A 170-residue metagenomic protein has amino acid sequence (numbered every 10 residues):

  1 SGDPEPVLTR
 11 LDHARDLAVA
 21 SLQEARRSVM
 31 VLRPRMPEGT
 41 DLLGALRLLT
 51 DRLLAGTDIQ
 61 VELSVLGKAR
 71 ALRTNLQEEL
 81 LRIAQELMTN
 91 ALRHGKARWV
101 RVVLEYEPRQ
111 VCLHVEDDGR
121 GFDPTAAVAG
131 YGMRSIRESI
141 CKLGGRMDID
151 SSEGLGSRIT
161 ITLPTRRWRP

Functional and structural regions predicted by a protein language model:
S1-P170: Coiled-coil dimerization/phosphotransfer module
